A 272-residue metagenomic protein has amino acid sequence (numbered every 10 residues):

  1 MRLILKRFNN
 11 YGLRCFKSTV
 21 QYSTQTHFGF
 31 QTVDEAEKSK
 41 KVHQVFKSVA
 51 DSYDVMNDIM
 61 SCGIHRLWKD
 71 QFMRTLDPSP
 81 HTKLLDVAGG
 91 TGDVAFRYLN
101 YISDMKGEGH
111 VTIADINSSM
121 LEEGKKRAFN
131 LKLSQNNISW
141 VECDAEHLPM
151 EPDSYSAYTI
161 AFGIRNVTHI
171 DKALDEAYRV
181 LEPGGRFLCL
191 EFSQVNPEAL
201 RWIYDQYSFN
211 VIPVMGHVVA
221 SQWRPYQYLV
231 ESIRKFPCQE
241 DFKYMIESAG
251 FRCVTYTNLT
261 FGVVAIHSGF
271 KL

Functional and structural regions predicted by a protein language model:
R2-L5, G12-Q44: N-terminal auxiliary segments of SAM/dcSAM-dependent transferases
S48, S52, I59-K83, R97: Conserved alpha-helix/loop element of class I SAM-dependent methyltransferases that forms part of the SAM/SAH-binding
K83-L148: Class I SAM-dependent methyltransferase SAM/SAH-binding core
E146-Y158: A short acidic, Gly/Pro-enriched loop at the edge of an enzyme's catalytic core that lines a small-molecule cofactor
S156-I170, S193: A short SAM/SAH-binding and catalytic strip from SAM-dependent methyltransferases
D171-R186: A short glycine-rich, Lys/Arg-flanked "PGG" loop and its adjoining helix->strand segment in the class I
R186-G216: Conserved class I S-adenosyl-L-methionine
K243, A249-L272: Core SAM-dependent methyltransferase catalytic element
